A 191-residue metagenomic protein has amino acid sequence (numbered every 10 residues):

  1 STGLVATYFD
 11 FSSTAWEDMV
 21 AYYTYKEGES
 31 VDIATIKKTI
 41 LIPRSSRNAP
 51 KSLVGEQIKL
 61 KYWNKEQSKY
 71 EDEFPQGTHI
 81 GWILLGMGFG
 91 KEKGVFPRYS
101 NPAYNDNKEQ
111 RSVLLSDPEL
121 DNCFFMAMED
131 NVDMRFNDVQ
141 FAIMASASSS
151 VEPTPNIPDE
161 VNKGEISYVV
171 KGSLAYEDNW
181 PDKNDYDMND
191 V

Functional and structural regions predicted by a protein language model:
S1-V191: Extracellular distal adhesion/interaction modules in secreted or cell-surface proteins
